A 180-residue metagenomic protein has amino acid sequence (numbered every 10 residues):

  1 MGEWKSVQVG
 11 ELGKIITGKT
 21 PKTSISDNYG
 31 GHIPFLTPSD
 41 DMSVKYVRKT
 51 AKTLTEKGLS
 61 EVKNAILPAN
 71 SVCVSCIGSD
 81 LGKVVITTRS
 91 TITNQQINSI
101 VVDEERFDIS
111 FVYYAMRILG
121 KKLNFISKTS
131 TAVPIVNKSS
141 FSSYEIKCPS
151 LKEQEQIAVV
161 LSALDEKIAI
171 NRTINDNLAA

Functional and structural regions predicted by a protein language model:
M1-T20, S143-A158, S162-A180: Non-catalytic DNA-recognition/assembly elements of restriction-modification systems
G2, I77, T91-N98, T129-A158: A short glycine-rich beta-alpha junction/loop motif
K5, H32-P34: A generic secondary-structure signal marking the coil-to-beta-strand transition
S6-S26, S39-A69: Sequence-specific dsDNA recognition surfaces
K22-G30, S127-T129: Short coil/turn segments at secondary-structure boundaries
T37-S39, A51-L119: A short beta-sheet element
V47, L54, V84-I86, L123 (+1 more regions): Short clusters of hydrophobic/aromatic residues that line enzyme substrate/ligand-binding pockets
S110-S140: Short, positively charged
